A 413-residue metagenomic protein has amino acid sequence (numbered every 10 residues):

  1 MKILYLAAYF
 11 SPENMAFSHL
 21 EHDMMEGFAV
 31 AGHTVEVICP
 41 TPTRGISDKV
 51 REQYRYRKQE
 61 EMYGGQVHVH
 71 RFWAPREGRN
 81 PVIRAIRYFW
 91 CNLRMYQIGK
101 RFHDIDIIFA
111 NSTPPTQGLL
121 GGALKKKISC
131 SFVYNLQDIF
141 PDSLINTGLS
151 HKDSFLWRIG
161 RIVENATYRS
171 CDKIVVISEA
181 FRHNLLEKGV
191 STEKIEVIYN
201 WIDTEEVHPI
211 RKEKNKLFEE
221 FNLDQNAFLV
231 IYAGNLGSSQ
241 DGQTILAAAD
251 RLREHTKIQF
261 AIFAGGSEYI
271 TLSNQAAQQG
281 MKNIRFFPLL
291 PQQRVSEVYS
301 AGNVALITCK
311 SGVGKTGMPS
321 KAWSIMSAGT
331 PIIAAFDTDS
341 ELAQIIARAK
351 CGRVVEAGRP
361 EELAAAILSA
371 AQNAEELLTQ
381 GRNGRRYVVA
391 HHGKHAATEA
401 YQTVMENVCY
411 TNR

Functional and structural regions predicted by a protein language model:
M1-E61, L252, R413: N-terminal subdomain of nucleotide-sugar transferases
T41, A180, W201: Carbohydrate-associated surface elements
E52-Q59, H208-L223: A short helix/loop element that forms part of the nucleotide-sugar donor recognition site in Leloir-type
Y96-Q97, T116-L119, A123-K127, S154-V176: Membrane-proximal helix-turn-helix segments that form the acceptor-binding/catalytic region of lipid-linked
D224-Q240, I245-A249, G381: Conserved donor-binding/catalytic core segment of Leloir-type glycosyltransferases
Q240, P288-V298, N303-M326, P331-Q344: Nucleotide-sugar-dependent
T256-K257, A261-A264, Y269-S296: Nucleotide-activated donor-binding/catalytic signature segment of Leloir-type glycosyltransferases, i.e., the conserved
E362, S369, E376-A390: A short, well-ordered alpha-helix in the C-terminal region of glycosyltransferases
